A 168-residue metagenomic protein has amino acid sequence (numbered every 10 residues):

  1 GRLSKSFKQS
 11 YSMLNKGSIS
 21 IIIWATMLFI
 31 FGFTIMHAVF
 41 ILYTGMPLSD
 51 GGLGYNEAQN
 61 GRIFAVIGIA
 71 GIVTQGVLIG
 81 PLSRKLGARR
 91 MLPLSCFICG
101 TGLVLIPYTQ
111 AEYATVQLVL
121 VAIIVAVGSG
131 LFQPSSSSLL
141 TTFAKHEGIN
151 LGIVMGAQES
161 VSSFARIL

Functional and structural regions predicted by a protein language model:
G1-W24, M46, D50: Juxtamembrane intracellular "pre-TM" segments in multi-pass secondary transporters
N15-F40, I123: Pair of pore-lining "gating" transmembrane helices in MFS-fold secondary transporters
A38-N60: Short amphipathic helix-loop junctions that connect adjacent transmembrane helices in Major Facilitator Superfamily/SLC
V73-A88: Helix-to-loop junctions at the C-terminal end of transmembrane segments in multipass secondary transporters
F97-E112: C-terminal ends and interior cores of transmembrane alpha-helices in multi-pass membrane transporters/permeases
A114-F132: Hydrophobic core of transmembrane alpha-helices in multi-pass small-molecule transporters, especially MFS/SLC-type
G130-E147: Intracellular juxtamembrane helix-capping segments at the cytosolic ends of symmetry-related transmembrane helices
E147-L168: A late C-terminal transmembrane helix in Major Facilitator Superfamily
